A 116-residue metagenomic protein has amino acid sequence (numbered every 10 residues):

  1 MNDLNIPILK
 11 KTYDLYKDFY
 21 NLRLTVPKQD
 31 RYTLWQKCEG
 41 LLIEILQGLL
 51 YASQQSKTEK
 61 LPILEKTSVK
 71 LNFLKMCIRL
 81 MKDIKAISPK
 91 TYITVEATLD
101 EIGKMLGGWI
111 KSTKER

Functional and structural regions predicted by a protein language model:
M1-R116: Amphipathic alpha-helical assembly/interaction segments
